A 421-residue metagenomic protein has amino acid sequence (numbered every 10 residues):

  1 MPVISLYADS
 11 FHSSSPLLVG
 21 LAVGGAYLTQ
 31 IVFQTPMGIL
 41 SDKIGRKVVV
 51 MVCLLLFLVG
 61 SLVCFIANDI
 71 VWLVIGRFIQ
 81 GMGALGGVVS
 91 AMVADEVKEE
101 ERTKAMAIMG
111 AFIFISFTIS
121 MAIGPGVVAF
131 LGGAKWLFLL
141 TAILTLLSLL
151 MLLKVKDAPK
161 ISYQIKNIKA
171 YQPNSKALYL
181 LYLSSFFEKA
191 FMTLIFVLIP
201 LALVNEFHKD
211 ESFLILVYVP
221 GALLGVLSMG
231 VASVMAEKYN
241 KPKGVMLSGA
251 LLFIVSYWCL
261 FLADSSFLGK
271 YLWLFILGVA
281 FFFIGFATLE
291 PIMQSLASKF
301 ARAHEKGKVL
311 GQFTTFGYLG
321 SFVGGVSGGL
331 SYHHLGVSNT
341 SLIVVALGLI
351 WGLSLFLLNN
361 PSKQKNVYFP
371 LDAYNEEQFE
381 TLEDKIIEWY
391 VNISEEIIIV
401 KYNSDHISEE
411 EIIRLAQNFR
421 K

Functional and structural regions predicted by a protein language model:
P2-L17, V197-F213: Short amphipathic helix-loop junctions that connect adjacent transmembrane helices in Major Facilitator Superfamily/SLC
V32-G45, S228-K241, Y332: Helix-to-loop junctions at the C-terminal end of transmembrane segments in multipass secondary transporters
V32-N68: Conserved MFS/SLC helix-loop-helix module at the cytosolic interface between two early adjacent transmembrane helices
V48-L62, G244-C259: Structural signature of the two symmetry-related core transmembrane helices
V71-A84, L272-T288: Hydrophobic core of transmembrane alpha-helices in multi-pass small-molecule transporters, especially MFS/SLC-type
G76-F112: Cytoplasmic helix-loop-helix junction between adjacent transmembrane helices in 12-TM secondary transporters
W136-L153, N339-L357: Symmetry-related core transmembrane helices of the 12-TM Major Facilitator Superfamily/SLC fold
K156-S184: Juxtamembrane intracellular "pre-TM" segments in multi-pass secondary transporters
